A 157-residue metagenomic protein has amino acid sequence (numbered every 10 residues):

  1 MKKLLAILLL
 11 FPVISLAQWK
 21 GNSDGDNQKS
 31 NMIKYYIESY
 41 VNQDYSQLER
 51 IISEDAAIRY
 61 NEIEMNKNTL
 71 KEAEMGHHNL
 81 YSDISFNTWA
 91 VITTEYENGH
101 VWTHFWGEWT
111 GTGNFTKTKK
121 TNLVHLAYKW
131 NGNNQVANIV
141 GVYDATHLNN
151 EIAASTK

Functional and structural regions predicted by a protein language model:
M1-D24: Bacterial Sec-dependent N-terminal signal peptides
L16-S46, R50: Short, low-complexity N-terminal intrinsically disordered segments enriched in polar/charged residues
D24-Q28, Y45-Y96, V101: A solvent-exposed, acidic/Ser-Thr-rich amphipathic alpha-helical stretch
L80, T110-T121: Short, cysteine-centered beta-strand-loop-beta hairpins and adjacent loop/turn segments enriched in charged/polar
G99-W109: A short hydrophobic beta-strand element
H100, Y128-V136: Short, solvent-exposed coil/turn segments at beta-strand boundaries
H104, K119-H125: Short, surface-exposed coil-to-beta transition loops
A137-K157: Low-complexity, intrinsically disordered terminal/linker segments enriched in charged and Gly/Pro repeats
